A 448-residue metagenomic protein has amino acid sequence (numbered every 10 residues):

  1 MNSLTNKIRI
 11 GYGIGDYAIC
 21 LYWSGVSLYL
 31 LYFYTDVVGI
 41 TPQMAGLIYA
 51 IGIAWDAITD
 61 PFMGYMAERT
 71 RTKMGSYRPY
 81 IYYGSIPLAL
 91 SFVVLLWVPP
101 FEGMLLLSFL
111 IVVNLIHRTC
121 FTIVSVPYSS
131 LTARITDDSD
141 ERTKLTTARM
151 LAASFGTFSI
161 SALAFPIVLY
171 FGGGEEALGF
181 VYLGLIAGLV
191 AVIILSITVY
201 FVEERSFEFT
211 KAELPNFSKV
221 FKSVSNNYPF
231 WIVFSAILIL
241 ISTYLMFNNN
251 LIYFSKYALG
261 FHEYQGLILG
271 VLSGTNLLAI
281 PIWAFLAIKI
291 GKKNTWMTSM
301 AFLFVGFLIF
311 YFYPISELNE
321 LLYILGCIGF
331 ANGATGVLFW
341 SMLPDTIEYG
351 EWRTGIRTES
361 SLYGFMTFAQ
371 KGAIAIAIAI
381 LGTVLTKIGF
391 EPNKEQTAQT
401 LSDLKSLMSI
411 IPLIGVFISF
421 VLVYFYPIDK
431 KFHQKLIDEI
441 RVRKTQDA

Functional and structural regions predicted by a protein language model:
M1-A448: Membrane-embedded alpha-helical bundles of multi-pass transporters/translocases, especially carrier/permease families
